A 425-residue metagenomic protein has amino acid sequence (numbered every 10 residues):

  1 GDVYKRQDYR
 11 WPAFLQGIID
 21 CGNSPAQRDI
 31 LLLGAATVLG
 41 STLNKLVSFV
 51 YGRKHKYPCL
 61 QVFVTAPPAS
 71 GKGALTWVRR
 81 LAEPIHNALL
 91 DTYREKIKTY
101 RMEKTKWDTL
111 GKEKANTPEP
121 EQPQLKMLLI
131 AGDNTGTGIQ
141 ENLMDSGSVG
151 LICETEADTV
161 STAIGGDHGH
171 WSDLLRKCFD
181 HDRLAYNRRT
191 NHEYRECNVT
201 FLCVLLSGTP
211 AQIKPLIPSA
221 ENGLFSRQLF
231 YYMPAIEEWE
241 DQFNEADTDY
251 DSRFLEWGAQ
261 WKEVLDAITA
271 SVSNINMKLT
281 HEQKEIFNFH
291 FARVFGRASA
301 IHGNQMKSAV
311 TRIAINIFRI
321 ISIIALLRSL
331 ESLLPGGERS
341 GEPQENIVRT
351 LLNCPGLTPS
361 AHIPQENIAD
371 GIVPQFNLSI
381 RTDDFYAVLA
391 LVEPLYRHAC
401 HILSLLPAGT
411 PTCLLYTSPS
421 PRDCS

Functional and structural regions predicted by a protein language model:
D2-S418, S425: Phosphate-handling catalytic cores of nucleic-acid transaction enzymes
